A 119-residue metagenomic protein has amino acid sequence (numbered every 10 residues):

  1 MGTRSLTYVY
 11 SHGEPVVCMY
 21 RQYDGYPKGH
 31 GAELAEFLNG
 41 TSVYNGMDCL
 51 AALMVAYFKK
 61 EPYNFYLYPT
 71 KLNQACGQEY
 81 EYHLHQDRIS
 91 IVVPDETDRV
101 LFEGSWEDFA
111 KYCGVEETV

Functional and structural regions predicted by a protein language model:
R4-V9: Short beta-strand scaffold segments in enzyme catalytic cores
Y10-P15, L84-R88: Short acidic-glycine loop/turn motifs at beta-strand connectors
E14-C49: Short, flexible N-terminal segments of the mature chain
A35-V119: Low-complexity intrinsically disordered segments
